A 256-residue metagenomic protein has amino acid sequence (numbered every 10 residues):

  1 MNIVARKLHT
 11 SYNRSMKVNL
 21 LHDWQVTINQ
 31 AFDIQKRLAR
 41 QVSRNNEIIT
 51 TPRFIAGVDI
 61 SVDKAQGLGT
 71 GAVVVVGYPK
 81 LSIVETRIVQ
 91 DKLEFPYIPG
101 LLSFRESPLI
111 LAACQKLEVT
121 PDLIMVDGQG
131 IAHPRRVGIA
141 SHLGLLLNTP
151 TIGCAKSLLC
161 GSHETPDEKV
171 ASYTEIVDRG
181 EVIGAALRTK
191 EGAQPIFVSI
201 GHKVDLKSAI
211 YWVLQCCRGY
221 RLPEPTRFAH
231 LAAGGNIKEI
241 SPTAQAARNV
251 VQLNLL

Functional and structural regions predicted by a protein language model:
N2-K7: Extreme N-terminal basic, low-complexity initiation segments that serve as generic localization/processing leaders
K17-D23, T27-V42, S107, V170-L255: C-terminal binding/interaction regions
V42-T51: A short acidic-Thr-Gly-centered motif at the start of a beta-strand
R53-D63: Two-metal-ion RNase H-like nuclease active-site motif
A65-T120: A glycine-rich, hydrophobic loop/mini-helix early in the fold
I110-S141, L147-T149: Catalytic-site beta-strand/loop segments enriched in glycine and acidic/polar residues
H133-I183: A contiguous pocket-lining binding segment that forms or flanks enzyme active sites
